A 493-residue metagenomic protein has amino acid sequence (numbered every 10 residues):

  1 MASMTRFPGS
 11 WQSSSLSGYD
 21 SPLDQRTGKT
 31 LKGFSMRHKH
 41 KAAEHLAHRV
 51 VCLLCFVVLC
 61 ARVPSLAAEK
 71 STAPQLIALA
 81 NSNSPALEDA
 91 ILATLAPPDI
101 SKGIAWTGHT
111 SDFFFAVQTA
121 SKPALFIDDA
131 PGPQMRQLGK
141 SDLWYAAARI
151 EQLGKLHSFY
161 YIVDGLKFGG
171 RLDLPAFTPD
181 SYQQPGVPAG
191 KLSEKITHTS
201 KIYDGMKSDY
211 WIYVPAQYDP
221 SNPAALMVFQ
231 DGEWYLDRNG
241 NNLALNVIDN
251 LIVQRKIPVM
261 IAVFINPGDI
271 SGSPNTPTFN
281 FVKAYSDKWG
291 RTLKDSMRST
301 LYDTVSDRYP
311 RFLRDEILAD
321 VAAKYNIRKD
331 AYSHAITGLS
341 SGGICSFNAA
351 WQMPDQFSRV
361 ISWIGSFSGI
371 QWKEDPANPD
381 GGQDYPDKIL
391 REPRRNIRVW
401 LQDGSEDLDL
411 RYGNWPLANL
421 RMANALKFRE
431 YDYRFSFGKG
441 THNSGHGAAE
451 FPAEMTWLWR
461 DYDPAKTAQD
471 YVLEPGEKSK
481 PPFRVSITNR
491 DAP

Functional and structural regions predicted by a protein language model:
S3-R6, S10-S17: Low-acidity, Ser/Thr- and Arg-rich intrinsically disordered low-complexity segments
S13-S14, H38, V58: Repetitive helical segments and hydrophobic/amphipathic motifs
P22-S35: Short, Lys/Arg-enriched N-terminal segments with co-localized hydrophobic residues within the first ~10-30 amino acids
H38-V51: Bacterial N-terminal signal peptides that target proteins for export
R49-R62: Bacterial N-terminal signal peptides
V63-A67: Sec/Tat signal peptide C-region and signal peptidase I cleavage site
A68-G132, L138-P493: Non-catalytic cap/lid and distal C-terminal segments of serine-dependent acyl enzymes
